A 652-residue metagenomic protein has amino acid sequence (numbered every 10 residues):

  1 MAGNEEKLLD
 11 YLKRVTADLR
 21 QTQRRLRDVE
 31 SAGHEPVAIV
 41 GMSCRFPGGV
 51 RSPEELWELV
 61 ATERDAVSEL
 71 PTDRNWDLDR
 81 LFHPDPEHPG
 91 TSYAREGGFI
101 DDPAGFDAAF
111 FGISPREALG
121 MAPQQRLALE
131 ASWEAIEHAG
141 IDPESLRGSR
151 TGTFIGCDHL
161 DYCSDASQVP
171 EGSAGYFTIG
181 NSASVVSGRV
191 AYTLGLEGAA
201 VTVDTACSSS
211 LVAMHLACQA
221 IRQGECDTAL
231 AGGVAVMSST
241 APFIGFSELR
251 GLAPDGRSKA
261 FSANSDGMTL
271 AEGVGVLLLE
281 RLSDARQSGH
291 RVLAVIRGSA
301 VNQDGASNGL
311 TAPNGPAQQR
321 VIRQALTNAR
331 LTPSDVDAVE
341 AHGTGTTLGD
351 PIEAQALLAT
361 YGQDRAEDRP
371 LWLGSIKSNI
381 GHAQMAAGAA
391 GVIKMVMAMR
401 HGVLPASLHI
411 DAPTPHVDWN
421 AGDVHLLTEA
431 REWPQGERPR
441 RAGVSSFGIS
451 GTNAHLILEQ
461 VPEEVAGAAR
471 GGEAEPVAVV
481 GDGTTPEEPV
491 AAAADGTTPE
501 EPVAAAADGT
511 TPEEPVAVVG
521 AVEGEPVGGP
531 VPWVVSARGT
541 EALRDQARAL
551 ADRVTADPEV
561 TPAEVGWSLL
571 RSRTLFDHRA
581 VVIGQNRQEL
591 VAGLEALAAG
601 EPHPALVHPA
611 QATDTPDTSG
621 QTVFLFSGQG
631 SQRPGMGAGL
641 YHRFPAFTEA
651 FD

Functional and structural regions predicted by a protein language model:
A2-T16, R45, P313-N328, G443-D495 (+2 more regions): Flexible catalytic loop/linker elements that gate and position reactive groups at enzyme active sites
A2-V477: Condensing-enzyme catalytic core of the thiolase-fold
R14, L127, A131, D545 (+2 more regions): A non-catalytic, amphipathic alpha-helix used as a structural packing/dimerization or gating element in enzyme scaffolds
E58, A356, A542-D545, A592 (+1 more regions): Short, solvent-exposed alpha-helical surface patches in well-structured domains
A61, D101, R222, S247 (+7 more regions): Alpha-helix boundary recognition
V186-S187, H608-D652: Helix-rich "cap/lid" substructures immediately adjacent to catalytic or cofactor-binding pockets
G298-S299, Q303-G309, A592-A596, P602 (+1 more regions): Acyltransferase
